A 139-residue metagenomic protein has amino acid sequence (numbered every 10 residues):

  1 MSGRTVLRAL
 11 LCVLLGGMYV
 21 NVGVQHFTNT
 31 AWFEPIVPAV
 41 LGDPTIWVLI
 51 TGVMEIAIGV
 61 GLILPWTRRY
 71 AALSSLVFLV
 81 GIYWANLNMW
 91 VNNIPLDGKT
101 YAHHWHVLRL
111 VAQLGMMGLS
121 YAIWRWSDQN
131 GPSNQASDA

Functional and structural regions predicted by a protein language model:
M1-A139: Membrane-interface extramembranous regions
